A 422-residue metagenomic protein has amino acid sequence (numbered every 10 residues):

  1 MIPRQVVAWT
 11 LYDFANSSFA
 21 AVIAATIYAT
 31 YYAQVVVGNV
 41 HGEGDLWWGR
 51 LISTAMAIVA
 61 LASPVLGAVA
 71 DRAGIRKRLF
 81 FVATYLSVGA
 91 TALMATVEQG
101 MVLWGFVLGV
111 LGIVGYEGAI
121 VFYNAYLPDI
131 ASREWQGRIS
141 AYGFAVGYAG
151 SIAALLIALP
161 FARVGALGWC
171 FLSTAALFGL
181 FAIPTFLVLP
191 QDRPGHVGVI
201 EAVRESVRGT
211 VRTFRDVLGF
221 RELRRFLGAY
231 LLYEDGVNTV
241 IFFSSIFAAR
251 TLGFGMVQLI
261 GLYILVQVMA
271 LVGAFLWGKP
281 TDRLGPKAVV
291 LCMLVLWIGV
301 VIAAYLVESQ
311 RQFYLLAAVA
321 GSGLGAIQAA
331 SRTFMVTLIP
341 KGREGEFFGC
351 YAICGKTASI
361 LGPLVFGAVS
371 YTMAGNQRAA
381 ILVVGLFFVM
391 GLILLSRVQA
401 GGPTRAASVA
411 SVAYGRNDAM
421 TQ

Functional and structural regions predicted by a protein language model:
M1-V6, D192-G228, D418: Juxtamembrane intracellular "pre-TM" segments in multi-pass secondary transporters
A21-D45, F242-L259: Short amphipathic helix-loop junctions that connect adjacent transmembrane helices in Major Facilitator Superfamily/SLC
H41-D45, L159-A176, A368-F388: A membrane-interface helix-boundary motif in multi-pass transporters
L61-I75, V272-P286, S370: Helix-to-loop junctions at the C-terminal end of transmembrane segments in multipass secondary transporters
R78-L93, A288-A303: Structural signature of the two symmetry-related core transmembrane helices
A90, M101-A119, Q312-A326: Hydrophobic core of transmembrane alpha-helices in multi-pass small-molecule transporters, especially MFS/SLC-type
R138-A158, A352-G362: Glycine-rich segments within core transmembrane alpha-helices of 12-TM secondary carriers
L177-V188, L382-V412, T421: Multi-pass alpha-helical transporter architecture, strongest for 12-TM Major Facilitator/SLC carriers used
